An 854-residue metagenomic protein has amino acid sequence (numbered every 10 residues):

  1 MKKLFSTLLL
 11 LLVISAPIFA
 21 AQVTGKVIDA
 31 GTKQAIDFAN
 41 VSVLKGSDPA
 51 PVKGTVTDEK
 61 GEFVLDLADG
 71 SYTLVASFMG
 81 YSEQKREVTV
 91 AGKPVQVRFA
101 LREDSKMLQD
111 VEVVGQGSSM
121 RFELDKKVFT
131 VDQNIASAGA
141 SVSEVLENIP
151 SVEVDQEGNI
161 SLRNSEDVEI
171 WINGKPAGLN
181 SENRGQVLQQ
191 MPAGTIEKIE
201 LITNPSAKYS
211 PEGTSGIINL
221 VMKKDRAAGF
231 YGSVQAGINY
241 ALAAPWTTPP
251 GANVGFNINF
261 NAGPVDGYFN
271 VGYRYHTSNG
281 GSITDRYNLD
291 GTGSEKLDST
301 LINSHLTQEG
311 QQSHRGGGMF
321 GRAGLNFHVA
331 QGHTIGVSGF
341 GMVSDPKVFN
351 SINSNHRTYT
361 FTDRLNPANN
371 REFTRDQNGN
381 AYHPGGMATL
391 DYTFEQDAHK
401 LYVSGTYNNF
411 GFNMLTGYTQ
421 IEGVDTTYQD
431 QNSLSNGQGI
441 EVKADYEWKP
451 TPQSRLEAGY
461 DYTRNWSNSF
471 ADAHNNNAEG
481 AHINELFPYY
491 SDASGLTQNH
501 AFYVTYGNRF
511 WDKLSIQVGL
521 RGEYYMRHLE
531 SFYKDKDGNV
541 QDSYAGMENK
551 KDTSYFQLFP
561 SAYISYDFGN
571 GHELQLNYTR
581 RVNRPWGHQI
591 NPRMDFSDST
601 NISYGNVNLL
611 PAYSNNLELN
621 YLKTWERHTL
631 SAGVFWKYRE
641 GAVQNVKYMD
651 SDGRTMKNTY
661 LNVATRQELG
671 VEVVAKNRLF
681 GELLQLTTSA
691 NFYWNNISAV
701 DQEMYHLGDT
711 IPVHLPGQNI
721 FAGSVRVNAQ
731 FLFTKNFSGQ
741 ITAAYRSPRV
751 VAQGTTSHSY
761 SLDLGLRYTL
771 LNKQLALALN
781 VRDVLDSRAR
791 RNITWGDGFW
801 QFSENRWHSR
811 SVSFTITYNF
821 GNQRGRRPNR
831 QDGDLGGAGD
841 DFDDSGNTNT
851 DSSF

Functional and structural regions predicted by a protein language model:
K3, F320-S344, R375-K534, D567-G571 (+2 more regions): Face-selective signature of the C-terminal outer-membrane beta-barrel domain
I28, N40-L44, S77-M79, A91-I135 (+4 more regions): Short, acidic, small-residue-rich periplasmic hinge/interaction motif at the N-terminus of Gram-negative outer-membrane
G46-E62: Short, acidic Ser/Thr/Gly-rich low-complexity loop/linker segments typical of extracellular and cell-surface proteins
V64-D66, K175-T203: Short acidic/polar hinge/loop motifs at secondary-structure boundaries that mediate gating or recognition
P94-A100, V142-V145, R184-V187, L201 (+2 more regions): N-terminal periplasmic accessory domains that precede and gate Gram-negative outer-membrane beta-barrel machines
I196, P211-I218, R226-I283, R315-M319: Outer-membrane beta-barrel translocator/receptor signature
G411, M526, D537, N570-N615 (+2 more regions): Surface-exposed extracellular loop regions of Gram-negative outer-membrane beta-barrel proteins, predominantly
G439-K443, E485-S491, Y604-N606, L610 (+6 more regions): Outer membrane beta-barrel strand-and-loop segments of large Gram-negative receptors, especially TonB-dependent
